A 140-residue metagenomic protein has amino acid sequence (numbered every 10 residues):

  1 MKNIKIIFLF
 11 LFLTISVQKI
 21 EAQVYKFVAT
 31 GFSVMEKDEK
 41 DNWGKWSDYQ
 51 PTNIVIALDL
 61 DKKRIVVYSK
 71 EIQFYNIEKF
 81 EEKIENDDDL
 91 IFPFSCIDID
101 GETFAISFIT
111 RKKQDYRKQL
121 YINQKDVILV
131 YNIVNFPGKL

Functional and structural regions predicted by a protein language model:
M1-K26: Bacterial Sec-dependent N-terminal signal peptides
A22-K26, K63-R64, D88-S95, Q114-Q119: Short, hydrophobic/aromatic-rich segments at coil-to-beta transitions
Q23, G138-L140: Short, solvent-exposed mixed-charge patches
Q23-S47: Tryptophan-anchored aromatic micro-motifs
D48-P93: Mature extracytoplasmic domains of secretory-pathway proteins
V67, P93-I99, S107-F108, Q119-I122: Short beta-strand segments that buttress and anchor functional surface loops
I72, I99-T103, Q124-I128: Glycine-centered tight beta-turn/hairpin loop motif at sheet-sheet or coil-to-beta transitions
S107-N132: Short, exposed beta-strand-loop hairpins at the edges of beta-sheets in extracellular/periplasmic proteins
